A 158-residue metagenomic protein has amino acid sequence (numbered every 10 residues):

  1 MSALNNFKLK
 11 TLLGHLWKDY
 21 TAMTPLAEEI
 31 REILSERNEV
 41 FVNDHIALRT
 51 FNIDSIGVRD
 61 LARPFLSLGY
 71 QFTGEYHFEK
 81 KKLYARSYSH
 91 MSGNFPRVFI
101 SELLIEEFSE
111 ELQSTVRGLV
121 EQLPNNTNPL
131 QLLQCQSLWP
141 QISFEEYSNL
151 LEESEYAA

Functional and structural regions predicted by a protein language model:
M1-H90, N94-F95: An N-terminus-focused feature that recognizes amino-terminal "leader" regions
A62, S67-A158: Internal, hydrophobic cores of structured domains that mediate oligomerization or house catalytic pockets within large
